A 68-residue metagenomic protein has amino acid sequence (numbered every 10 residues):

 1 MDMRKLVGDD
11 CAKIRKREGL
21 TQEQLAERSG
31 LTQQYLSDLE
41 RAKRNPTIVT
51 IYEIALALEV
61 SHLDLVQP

Functional and structural regions predicted by a protein language model:
M1-L6: A detector for short, charged/polar N-terminal pre-domain segments
D9-R28: Short basic helix-loop element that most often maps to the first helix and adjoining turn of HTH DNA-binding modules
C11, L25-A26, L36-L39, L65: Conserved hydrophobic/aromatic packing and binding residues within compact polymer-binding modules
E23, Q34, Y52: Residues within helix-turn-helix
G30-N45: Recognition helix of helix-turn-helix/homeodomain-like DNA-binding domains that insert into the DNA major groove
N45-P46, L65: Short amphipathic alpha-helical segment with a characteristic S/N-K-E followed by hydrophobic residues
T50-D64: DNA major-groove recognition helix of helix-turn-helix/homeodomain DNA-binding modules
